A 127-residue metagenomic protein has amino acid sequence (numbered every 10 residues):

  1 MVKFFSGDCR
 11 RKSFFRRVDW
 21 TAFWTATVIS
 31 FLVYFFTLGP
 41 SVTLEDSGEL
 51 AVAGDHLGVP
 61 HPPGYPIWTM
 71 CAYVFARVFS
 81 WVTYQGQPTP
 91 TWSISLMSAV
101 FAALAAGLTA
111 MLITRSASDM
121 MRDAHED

Functional and structural regions predicted by a protein language model:
M1-V33, L104-L108, D127: Start-transfer (signal-anchor) and selected internal transmembrane alpha helices of multi-pass inner/ER membrane
V18-A22, Q85-M97, D127: Membrane-interface starts of transmembrane alpha-helices
W24, L96-A124: Transmembrane-helix motifs of polytopic, lipid-linked glycan transferases
L32-E49: Helix-to-loop transition at the C-terminal end of transmembrane segments
V33, L38, A72, A76 (+2 more regions): Membrane-water interface at transmembrane helix exits
G54-P88, V100: Short hydrophobic/aromatic helix or loop-helix immediately within or flanking a transmembrane segment in polytopic
V82-G86, S118-D127: Intrinsically disordered, low-complexity Ser/Thr- and acidic-rich flexible linkers and loops, especially at boundaries
